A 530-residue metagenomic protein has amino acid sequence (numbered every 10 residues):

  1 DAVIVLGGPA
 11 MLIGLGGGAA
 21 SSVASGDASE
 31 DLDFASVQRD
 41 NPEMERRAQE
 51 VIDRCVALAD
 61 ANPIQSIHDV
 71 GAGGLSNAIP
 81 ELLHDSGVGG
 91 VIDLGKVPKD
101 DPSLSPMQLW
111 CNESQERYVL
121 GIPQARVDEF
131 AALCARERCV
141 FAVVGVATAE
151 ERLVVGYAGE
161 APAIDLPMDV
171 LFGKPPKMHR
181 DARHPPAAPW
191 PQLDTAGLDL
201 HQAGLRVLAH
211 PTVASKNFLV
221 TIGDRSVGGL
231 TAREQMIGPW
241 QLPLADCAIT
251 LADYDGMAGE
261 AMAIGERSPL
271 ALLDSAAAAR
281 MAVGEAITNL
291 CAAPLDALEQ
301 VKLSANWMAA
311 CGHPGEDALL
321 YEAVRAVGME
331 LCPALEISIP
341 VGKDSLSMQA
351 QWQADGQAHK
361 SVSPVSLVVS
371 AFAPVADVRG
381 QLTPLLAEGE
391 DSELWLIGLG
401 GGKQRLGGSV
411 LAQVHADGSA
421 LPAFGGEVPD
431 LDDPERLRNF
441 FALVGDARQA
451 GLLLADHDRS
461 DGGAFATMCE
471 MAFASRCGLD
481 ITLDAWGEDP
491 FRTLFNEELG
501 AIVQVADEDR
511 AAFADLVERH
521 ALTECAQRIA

Functional and structural regions predicted by a protein language model:
D1-A530: Glycine/proline-enriched, intrinsically flexible loops and inter-domain linkers
